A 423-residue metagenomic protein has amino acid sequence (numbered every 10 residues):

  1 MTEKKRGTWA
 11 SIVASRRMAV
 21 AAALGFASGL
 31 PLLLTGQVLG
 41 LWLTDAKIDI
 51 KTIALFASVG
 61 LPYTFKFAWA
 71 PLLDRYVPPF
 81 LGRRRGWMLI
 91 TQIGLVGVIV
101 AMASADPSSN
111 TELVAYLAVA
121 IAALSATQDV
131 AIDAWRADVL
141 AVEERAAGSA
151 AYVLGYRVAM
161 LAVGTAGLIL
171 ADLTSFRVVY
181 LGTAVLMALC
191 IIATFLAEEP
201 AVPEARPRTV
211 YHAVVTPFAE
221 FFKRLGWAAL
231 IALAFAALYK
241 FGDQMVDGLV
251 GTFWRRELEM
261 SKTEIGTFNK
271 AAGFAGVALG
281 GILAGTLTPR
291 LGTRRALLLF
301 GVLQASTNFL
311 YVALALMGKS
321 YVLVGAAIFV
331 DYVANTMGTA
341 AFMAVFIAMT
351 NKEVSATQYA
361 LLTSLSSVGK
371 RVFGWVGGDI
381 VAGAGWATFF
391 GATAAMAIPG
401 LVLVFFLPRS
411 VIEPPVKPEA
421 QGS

Functional and structural regions predicted by a protein language model:
T2-S15, E199-I231, S423: Juxtamembrane intracellular "pre-TM" segments in multi-pass secondary transporters
P31, Q37-T52, Y239, G248-G266: Short amphipathic helix-loop junctions that connect adjacent transmembrane helices in Major Facilitator Superfamily/SLC
F65-G82, L279-A296, V381-A382: Helix-to-loop junctions at the C-terminal end of transmembrane segments in multipass secondary transporters
F65-K66, A146-A171, L365-G374: Glycine-rich segments within core transmembrane alpha-helices of 12-TM secondary carriers
M88-S108, V302-K319: C-terminal ends and interior cores of transmembrane alpha-helices in multi-pass membrane transporters/permeases
I90-G97, V178-F195, T388-F406: Symmetry-related core transmembrane helices of the 12-TM Major Facilitator Superfamily/SLC fold
A126-L140, M337-N351: Intracellular juxtamembrane helix-capping segments at the cytosolic ends of symmetry-related transmembrane helices
R295-F342: C-terminal transmembrane helical hairpin of 12-TM major facilitator-type secondary transporters
